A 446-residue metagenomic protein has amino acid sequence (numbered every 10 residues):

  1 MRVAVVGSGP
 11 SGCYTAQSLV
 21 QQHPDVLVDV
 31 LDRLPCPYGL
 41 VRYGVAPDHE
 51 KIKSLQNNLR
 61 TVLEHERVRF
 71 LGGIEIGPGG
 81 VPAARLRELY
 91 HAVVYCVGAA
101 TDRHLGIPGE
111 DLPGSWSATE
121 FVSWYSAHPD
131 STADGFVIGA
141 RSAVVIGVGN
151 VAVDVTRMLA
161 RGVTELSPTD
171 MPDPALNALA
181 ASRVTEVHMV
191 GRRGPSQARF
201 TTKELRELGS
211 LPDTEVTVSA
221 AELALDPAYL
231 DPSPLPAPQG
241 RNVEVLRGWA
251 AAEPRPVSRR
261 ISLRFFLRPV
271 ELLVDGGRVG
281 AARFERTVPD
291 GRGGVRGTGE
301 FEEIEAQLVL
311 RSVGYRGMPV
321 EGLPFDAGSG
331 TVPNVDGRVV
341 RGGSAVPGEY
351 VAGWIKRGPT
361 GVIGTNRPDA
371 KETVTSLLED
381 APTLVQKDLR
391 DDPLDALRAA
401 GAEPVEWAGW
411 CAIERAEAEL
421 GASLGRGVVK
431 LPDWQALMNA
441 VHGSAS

Functional and structural regions predicted by a protein language model:
V3-P24, V153-L159: N-terminal Rossmann-like FAD-binding beta1-loop-alpha1 element of flavoenzymes
V26-V30, R157-R296, L377, A381-V385: Dinucleotide-binding/catalytic capping subdomain of oxidoreductase cores
P35-A92, V243-S258, S262: N-terminal Rossmann-like dinucleotide/flavin-binding domain of flavoprotein oxidoreductases that bind FAD/FMN
R87-A92, G139, T298-Q307: Core beta-strand elements of the Rossmann-like FAD/NAD(P) dinucleotide-binding domain in flavoenzyme oxidoreductases
A92, C96-R103, G149-N150, A306-P319: Glycine-/small-residue-rich beta->alpha transition segments that form the dinucleotide
D102-A181, G330-V340: Glycine-rich dinucleotide-binding loop and its adjacent helix/turn
G114-T132, L272, R278, D290-R357: FAD-site-proximal beta/loop scaffold in flavoenzymes
R338-G342, V346-S446: C-terminal, flexible cofactor-proximal segment of oxidoreductases
